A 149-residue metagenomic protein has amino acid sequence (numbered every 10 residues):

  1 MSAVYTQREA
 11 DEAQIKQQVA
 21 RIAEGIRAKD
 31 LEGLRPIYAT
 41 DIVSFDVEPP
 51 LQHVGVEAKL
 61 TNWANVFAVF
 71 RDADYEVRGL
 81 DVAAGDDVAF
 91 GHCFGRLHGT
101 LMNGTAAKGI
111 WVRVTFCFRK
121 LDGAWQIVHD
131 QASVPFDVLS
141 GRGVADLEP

Functional and structural regions predicted by a protein language model:
M1, W111-G141: Short beta-strand edge/turn micro-motifs at domain boundaries
M1-Q7, I22-I26: Juxtamembrane and targeting peptides
A3-D11, S140-R142: A detector for short, charged/polar N-terminal pre-domain segments
A10-A13, Q17-Q18, E24, L31-D87 (+2 more regions): A solvent-exposed, acidic/Ser-Thr-rich amphipathic alpha-helical stretch
C93-T100: Generic short beta-strand segments
N103-T105: Outer-membrane beta-barrel domain signature
A145-P149: Extended, polar beta-sheet/loop recognition surfaces of beta-rich domains that mediate binding to diverse ligands
